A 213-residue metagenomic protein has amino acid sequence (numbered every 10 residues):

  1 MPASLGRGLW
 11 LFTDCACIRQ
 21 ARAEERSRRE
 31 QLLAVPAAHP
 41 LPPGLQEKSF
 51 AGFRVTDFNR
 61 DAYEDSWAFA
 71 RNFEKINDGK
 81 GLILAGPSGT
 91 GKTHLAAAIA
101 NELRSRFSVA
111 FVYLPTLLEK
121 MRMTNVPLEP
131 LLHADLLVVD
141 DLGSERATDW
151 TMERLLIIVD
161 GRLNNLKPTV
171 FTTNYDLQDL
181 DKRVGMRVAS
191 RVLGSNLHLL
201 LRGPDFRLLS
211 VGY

Functional and structural regions predicted by a protein language model:
M1-D61, L199, G203, L209-Y213: A short, basic N-terminal segment
G52-L82: Pre-Walker A (pre-P-loop) alpha-helix and adjacent loop at the N terminus of AAA/AAA+ ATPase modules, a conserved
F58-W67, A100-L136, E145-D149: Short glycine-rich substrate-engagement loop in P-loop NTPases that contacts/grips substrate
N77-L95: Walker A/P-loop nucleotide-binding motif
G79-I83, V109, L136, P168-V170: Residue-level preference for the first positions of well-ordered beta-strands
R106, P115-M121, L142-Y213: Replace "adjacent to P-loop NTPase cores in ATP/GTP-dependent enzymes" with "adjacent to NTP-binding cores
